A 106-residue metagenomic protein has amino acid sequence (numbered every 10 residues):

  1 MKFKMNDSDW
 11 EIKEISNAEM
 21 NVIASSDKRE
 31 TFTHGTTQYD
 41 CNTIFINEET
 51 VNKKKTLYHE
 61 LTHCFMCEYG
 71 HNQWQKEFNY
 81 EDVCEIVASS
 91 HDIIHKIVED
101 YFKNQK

Functional and structural regions predicted by a protein language model:
M1-N52, E68-K106: Metalloprotease/metallohydrolase-associated module, dominated by Zn2+-dependent proteases
K55-C67: Active-site recognition of the HExxH zinc-binding catalytic motif
